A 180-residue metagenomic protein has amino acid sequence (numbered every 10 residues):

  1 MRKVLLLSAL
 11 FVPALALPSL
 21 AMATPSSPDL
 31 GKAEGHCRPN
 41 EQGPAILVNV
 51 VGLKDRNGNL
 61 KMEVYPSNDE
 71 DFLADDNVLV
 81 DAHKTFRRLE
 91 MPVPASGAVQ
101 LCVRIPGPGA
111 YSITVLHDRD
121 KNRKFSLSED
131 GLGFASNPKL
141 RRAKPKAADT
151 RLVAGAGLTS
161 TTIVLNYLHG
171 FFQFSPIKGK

Functional and structural regions predicted by a protein language model:
S8-S19: Bacterial N-terminal signal peptides
P25-R38, P145-Q173: Extracellular beta-sheet/turn segments enriched in Thr/Pro/Gly and aliphatic residues
R38-V48: Contiguous beta-strand segments within globular domains
I46-G52, M62: A short, amphipathic beta-strand motif
K61-Y65, T114: Beta-strand signatures of extracellular beta-sandwich domains
D76-I105: Tryptophan-paired
V99, P106-V115: A short tyrosine-centered beta-strand micro-motif
D118-L127: Acidic, glycine-anchored loop motifs typical of Ca2+
